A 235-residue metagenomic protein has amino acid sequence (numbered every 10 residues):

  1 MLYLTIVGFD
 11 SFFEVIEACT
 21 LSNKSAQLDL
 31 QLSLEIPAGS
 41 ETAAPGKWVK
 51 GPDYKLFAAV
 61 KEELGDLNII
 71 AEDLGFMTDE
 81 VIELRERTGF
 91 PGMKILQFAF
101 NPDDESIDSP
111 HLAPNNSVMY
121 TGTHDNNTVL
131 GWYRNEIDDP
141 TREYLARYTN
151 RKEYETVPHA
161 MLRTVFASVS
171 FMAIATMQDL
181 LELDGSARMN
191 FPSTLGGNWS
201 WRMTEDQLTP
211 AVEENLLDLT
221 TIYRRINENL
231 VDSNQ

Functional and structural regions predicted by a protein language model:
M1-N234: Catalytic cores of glycan-processing enzymes that make or break glycosidic bonds
